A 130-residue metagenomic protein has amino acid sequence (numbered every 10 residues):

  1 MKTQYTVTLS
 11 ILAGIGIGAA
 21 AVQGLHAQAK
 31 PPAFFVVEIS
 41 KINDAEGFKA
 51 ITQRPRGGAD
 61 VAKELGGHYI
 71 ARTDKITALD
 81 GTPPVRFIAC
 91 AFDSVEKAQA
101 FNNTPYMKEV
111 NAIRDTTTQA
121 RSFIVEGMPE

Functional and structural regions predicted by a protein language model:
M1-I11: Bacterial N-terminal signal peptides that target proteins for export
T3-Q4, N43-E46, N103: General structural signal for secondary-structure boundaries
G14-R86, F92-Q99, E126-E130: Short S/T/G/P-rich N-terminal loop/turn motif that feeds into the first structured element of a domain
C90-E130: Surface-exposed, polar helix/loop patches in the mature regions of secreted/periplasmic/lumenal proteins that form
